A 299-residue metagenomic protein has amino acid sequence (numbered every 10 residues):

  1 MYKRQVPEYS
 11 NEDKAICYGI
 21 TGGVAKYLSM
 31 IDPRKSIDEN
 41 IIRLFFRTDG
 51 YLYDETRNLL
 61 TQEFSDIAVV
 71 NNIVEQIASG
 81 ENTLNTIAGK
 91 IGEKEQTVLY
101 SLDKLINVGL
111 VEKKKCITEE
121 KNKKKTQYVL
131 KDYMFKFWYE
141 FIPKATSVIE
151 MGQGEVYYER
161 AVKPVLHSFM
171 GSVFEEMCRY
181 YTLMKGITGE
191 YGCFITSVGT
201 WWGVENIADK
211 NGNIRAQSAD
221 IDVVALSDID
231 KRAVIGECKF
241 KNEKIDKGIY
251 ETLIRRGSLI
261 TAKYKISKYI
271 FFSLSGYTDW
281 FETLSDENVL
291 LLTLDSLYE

Functional and structural regions predicted by a protein language model:
M1-Q5: Conserved small/polar residues in nucleotide/adenosyl-binding loops
V6-L59: Amphipathic alpha-helical "lid/sensor" segments that cap RecA-like P-loop NTPase cores
I37-G89: Winged-helix-like regulatory helical subdomains adjacent to P-loop NTPase cores
I91-V108: Short amphipathic alpha-helical interaction segments
I106-I117: A short, conserved structural fragment
K115-Q127: Short, Lys/Arg-rich nucleic-acid/phosphate-binding segment
T126-E299: A cross-kingdom feature that marks ATP-driven nucleic-acid transaction machinery
